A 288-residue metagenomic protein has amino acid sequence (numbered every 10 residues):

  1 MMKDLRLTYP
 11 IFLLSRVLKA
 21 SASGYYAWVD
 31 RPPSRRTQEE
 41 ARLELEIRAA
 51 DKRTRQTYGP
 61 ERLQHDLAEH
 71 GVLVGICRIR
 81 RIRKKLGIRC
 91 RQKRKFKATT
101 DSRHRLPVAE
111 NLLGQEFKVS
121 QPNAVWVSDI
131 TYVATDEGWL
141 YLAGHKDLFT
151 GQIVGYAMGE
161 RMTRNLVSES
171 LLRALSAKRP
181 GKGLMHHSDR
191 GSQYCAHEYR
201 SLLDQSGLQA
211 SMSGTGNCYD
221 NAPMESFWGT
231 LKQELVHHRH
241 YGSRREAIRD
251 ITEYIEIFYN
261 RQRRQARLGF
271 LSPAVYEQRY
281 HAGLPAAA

Functional and structural regions predicted by a protein language model:
M1-A288: Charged DNA-binding/catalytic regions of mobile-element recombinases
